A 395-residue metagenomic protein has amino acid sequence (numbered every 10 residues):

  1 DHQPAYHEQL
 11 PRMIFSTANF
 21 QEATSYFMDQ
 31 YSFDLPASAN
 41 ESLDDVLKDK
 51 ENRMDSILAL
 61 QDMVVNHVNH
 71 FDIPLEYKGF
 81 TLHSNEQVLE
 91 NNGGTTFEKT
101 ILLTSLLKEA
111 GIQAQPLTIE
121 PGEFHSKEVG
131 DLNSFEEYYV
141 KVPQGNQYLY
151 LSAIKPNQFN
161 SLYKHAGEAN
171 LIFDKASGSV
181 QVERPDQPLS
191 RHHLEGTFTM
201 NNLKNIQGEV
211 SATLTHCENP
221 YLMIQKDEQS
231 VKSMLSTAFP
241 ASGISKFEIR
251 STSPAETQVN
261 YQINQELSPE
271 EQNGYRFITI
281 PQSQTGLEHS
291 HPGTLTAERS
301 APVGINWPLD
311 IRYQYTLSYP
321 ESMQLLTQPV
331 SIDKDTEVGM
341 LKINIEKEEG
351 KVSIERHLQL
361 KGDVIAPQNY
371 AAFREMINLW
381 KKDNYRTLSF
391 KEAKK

Functional and structural regions predicted by a protein language model:
D1-K395: A sensor for short, sequence-defined functional sites
